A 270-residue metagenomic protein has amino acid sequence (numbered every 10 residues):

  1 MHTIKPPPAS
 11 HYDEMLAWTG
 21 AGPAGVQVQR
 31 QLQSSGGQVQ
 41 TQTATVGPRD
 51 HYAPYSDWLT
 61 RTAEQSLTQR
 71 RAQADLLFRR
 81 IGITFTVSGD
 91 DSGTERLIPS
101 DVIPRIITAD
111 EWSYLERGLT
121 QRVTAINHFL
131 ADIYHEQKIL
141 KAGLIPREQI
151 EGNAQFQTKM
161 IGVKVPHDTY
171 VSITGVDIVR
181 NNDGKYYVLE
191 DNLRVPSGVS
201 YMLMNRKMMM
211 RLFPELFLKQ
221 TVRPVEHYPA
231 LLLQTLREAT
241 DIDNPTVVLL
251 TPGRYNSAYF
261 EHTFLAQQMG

Functional and structural regions predicted by a protein language model:
M1-G270: Preference for protein termini
